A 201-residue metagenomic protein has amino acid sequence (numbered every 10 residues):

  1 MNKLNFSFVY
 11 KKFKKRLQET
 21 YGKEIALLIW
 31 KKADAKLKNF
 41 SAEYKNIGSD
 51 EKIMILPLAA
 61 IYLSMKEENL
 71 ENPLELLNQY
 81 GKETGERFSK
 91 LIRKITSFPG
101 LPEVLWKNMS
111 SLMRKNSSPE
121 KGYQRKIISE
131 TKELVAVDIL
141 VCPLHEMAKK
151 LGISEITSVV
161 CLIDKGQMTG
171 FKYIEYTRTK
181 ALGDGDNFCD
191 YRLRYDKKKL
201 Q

Functional and structural regions predicted by a protein language model:
M1-M65: N-terminal, charged low-complexity regulatory/assembly segments
Q18, G22, N69-L70, S97 (+2 more regions): Residue-level recognition of short, structured coil/turn motifs that connect secondary structure elements
I29, Y123-K126, Y176: Generic structural motif
I53, S64-L151: Amphipathic interaction/junction segments at domain boundaries or subunit interfaces
P57, N108-Q124, T179-K197: A broadly tuned preference for mixed-charge, low-complexity surface segments
E133-Q201: C-terminal non-catalytic interaction appendages of large macromolecular assemblies
